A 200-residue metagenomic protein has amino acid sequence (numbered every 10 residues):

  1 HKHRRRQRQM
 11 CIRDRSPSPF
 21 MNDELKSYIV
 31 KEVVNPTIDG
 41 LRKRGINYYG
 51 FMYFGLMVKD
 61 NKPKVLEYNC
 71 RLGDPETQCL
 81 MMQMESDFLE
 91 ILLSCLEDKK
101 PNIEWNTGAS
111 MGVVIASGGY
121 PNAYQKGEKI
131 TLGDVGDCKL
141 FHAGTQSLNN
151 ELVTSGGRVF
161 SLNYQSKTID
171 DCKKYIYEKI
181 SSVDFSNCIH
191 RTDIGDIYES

Functional and structural regions predicted by a protein language model:
H1-C11: Single conserved hydrophobic/aromatic residue that forms the stacking wall/gate of nucleotide- or nucleobase-binding
Q9, P17-N22, G40: Structured catalytic cores of enzymes that bind and process phosphorylated ligands/cofactors
K26, P121-Y124, K167-K174: Short, conserved charged micro-motifs
V30-M52, N69-D137, L148: Active-site "cap" helix and flanking loop/linker of ATP-utilizing ligase/carboxylase catalytic domains
V58-K62, D134-G136, L148-N149, Q165-T168: Short acidic-glycine loop/turn motifs at beta-strand connectors
K62-C70: A short beta-strand motif that forms the metal-chelation/ATP-contact edge of phosphoryl-transfer active sites
T145-N149, T154-S200: Generic C-terminus detector
